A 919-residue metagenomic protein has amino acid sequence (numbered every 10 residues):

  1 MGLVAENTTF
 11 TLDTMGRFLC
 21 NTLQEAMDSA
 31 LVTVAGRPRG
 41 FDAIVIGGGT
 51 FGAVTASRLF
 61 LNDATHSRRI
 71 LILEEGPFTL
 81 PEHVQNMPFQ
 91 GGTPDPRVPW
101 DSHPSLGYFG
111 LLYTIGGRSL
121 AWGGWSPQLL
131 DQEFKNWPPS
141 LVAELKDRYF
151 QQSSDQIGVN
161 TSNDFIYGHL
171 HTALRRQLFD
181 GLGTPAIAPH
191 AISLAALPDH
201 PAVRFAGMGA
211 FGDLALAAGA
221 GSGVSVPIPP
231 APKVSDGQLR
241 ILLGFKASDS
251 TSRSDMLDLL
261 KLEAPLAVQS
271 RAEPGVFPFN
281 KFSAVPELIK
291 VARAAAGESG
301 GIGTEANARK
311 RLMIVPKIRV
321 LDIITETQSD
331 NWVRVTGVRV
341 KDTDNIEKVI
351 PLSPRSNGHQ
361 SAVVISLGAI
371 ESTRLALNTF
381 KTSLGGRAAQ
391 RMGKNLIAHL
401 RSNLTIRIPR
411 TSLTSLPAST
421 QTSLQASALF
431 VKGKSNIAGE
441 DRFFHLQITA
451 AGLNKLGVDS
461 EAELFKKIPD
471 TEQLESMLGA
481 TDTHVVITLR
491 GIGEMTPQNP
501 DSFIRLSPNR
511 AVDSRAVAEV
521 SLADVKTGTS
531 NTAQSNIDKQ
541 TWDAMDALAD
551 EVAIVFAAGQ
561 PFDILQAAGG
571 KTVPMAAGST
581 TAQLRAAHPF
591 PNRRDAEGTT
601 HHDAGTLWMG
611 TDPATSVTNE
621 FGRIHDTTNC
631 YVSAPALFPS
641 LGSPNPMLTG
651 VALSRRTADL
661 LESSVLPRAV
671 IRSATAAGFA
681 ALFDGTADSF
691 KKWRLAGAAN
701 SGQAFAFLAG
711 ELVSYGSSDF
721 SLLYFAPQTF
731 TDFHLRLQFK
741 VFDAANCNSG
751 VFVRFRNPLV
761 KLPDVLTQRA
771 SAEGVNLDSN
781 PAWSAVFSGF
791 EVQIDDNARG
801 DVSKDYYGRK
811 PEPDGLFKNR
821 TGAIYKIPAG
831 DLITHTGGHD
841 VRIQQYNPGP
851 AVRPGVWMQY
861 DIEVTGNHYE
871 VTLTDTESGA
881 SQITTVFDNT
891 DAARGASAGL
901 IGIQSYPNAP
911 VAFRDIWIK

Functional and structural regions predicted by a protein language model:
M1-D42, L61-S67, S663, P667-V670: Extreme N-terminal leader/targeting segments of oxidoreductases
G2-T9, L141-V320, E326, V335 (+2 more regions): Conserved redox-cofactor binding core of oxidoreductases
G52: N-terminal Rossmann-fold NAD(P) dinucleotide-binding loop
F60-P88, I323-Q328, R339-V431, A634 (+3 more regions): Glycine-rich loop(s) and the adjacent beta-strand/alpha-helix scaffold that form part
E82-Q85, Q90-A186, A217, R490 (+1 more regions): Redox-cofactor-proximal catalytic regions of oxidoreductases
V315-P316, L321-I324, A544-P639: A glycine-rich dinucleotide-binding beta-alpha-beta segment and adjacent secondary-structure elements that constitute
A389-M392, A398-D543, T600-G605, T615 (+3 more regions): FAD cofactor-binding and catalytic pocket of flavoenzymes
I671-K919: Carbohydrate-interacting regions of secretory-pathway proteins
